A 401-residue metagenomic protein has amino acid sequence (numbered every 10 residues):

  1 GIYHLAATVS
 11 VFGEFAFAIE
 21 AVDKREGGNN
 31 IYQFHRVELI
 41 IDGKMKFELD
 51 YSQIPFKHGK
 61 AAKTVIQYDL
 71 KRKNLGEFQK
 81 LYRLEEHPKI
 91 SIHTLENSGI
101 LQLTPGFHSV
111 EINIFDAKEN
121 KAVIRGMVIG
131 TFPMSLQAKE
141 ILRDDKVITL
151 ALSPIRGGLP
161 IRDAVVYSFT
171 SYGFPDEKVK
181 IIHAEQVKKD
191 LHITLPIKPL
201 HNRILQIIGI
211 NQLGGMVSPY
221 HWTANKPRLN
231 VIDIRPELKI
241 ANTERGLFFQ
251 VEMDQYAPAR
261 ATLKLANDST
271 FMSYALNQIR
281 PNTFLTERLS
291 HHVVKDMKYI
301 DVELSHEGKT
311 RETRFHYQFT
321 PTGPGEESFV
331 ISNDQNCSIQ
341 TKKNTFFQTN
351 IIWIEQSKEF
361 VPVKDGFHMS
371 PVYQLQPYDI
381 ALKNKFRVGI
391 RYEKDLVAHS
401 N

Functional and structural regions predicted by a protein language model:
G1-S10, V22, V128-A151, H221-E244: Short, compositionally biased P/S/T/A/G/V-rich stretches that sit at domain boundaries
I2-P133, G158-P160, Y167-H201, Q212-Y220 (+2 more regions): Long, low-complexity serine/threonine/glycine- and acidic-rich segments characteristic of extracellular
F17-D23, I148-G157, R245-Q255, T341 (+1 more regions): Aromatic/hydrophobic beta-strand junction motif of beta-rich domains
A122-L136, G214-V231, T310-E326: Short beta-strand elements
P154-D163, E252-R260, A266, F346-T349 (+1 more regions): Short proline/glycine-enriched turn/loop motifs at strand-loop junctions of beta-rich domains
P321-F329, Q356-S400: Proteolytic processing hotspots in large secreted/extracellular or virion-associated proteins and select intracellular
S328-S357: Predominantly extracellular/luminal regions of secreted and cell-surface proteins, especially disulfide-bonded
